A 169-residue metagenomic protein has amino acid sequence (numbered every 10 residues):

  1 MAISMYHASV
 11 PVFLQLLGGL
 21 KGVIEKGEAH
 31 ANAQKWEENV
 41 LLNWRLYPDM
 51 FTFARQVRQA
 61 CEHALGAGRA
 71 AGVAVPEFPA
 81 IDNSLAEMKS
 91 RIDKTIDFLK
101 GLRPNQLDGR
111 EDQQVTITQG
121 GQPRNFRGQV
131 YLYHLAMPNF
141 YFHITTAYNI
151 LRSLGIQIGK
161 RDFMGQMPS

Functional and structural regions predicted by a protein language model:
I3-A33, F51-R69, P138-F142: Alpha-helical bundle segments that constitute or directly flank the non-heme di-iron/ferroxidase center
I24, E28-A31, K35, G68-A71 (+3 more regions): Long, hydrophobic, amphipathic alpha-helical segments used as structural scaffolds
A33-L42, L102-L132, M164: Acidic interhelical loop/turn segments
L42-V75, P123-G159: Short, contiguous alpha-helical
L65-N105: Helix-adjacent hinge/juxtasegments
K160-S169: Short, highly charged C-terminal tails/helix-capping segments
